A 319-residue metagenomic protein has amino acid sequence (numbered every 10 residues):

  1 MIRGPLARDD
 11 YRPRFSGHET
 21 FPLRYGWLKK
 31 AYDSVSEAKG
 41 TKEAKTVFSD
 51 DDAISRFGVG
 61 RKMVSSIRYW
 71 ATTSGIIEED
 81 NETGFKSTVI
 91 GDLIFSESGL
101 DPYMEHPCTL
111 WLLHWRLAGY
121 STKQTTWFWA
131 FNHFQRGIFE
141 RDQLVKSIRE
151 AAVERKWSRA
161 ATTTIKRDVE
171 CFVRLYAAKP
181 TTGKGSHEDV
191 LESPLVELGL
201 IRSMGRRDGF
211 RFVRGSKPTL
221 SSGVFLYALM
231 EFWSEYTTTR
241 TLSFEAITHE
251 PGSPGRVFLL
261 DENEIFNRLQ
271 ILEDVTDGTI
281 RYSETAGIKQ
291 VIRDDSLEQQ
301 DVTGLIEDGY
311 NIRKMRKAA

Functional and structural regions predicted by a protein language model:
I2-A319: Donor-sugar nucleotide-binding helix/loop cap in glycosyltransferases
